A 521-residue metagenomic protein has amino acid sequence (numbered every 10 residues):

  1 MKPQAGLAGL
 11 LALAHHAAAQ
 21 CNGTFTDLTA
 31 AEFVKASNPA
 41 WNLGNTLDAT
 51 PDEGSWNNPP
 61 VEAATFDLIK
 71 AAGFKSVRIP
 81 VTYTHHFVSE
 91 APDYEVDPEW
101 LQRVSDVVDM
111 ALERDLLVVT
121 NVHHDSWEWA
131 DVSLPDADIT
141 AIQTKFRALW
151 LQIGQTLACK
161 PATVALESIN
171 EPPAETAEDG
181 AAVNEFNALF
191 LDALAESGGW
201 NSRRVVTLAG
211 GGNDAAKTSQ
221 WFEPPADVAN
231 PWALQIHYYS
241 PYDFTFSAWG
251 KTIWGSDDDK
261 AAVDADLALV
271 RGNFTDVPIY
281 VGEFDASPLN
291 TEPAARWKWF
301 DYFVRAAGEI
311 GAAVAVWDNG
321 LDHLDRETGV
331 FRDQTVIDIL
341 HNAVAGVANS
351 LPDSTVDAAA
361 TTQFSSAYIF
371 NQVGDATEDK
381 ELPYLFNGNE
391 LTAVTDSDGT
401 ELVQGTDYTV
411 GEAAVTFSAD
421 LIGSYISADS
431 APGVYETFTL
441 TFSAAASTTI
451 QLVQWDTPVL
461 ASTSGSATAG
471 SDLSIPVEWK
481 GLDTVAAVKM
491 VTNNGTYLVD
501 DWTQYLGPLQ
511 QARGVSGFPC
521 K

Functional and structural regions predicted by a protein language model:
Q4-L10, H15-R78, A91: N-terminal carbohydrate-binding accessory modules
L43-V61, S89-V96, L134-A141, D243-A262: Acidic/histidine-rich helix-loop elements that form or flank divalent-metal/phosphate-binding sites at the catalytic
N57-V77, P92-H123, E128-A165, V183-G198: An active-site-proximal structural segment forming one wall of the substrate-binding cleft that immediately precedes
T140, T144-G250, A268-A286, E309-I310: Active-site region of glycoside hydrolase catalytic domains
A216-E223, S240-K260, S287-G320: Non-catalytic scaffold segments within catalytic domains of secreted glycoside hydrolases
E292-T400, A431-Y435, S443-T449, W455-T463: Aromatic-rich peripheral "rim/lid" segments of glycoside hydrolase catalytic domains that contact and position glycan
F386-V403, T409-V410, G481-C520: Change to "...patches in solvent-exposed regions of secreted, membrane-anchored, or virion-exposed structural
L421-Y435, K521: Surface-exposed, short loops/turns at beta-strand junctions within beta-sandwich domains
